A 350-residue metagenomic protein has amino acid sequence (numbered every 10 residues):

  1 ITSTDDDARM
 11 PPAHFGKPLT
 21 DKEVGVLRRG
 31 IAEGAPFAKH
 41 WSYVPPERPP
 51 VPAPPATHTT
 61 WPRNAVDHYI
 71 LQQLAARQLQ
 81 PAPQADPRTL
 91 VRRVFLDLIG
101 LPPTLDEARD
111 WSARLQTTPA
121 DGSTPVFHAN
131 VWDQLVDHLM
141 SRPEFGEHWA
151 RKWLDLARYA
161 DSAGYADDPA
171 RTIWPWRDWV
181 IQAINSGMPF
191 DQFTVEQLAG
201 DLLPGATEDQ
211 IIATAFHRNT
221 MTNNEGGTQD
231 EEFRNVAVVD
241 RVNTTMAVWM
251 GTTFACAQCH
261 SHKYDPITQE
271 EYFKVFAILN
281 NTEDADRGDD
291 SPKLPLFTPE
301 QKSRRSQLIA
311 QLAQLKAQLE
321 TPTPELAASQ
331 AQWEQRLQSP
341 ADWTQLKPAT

Functional and structural regions predicted by a protein language model:
I1: Short, contiguous alpha-helical
D5-A8, P12-F15, D21-S303: Short, structured secondary-structure elements that scaffold catalytic or ligand/cofactor-binding regions
F297-T350: Long, non-membrane, amphipathic alpha-helices that form coiled-coils
